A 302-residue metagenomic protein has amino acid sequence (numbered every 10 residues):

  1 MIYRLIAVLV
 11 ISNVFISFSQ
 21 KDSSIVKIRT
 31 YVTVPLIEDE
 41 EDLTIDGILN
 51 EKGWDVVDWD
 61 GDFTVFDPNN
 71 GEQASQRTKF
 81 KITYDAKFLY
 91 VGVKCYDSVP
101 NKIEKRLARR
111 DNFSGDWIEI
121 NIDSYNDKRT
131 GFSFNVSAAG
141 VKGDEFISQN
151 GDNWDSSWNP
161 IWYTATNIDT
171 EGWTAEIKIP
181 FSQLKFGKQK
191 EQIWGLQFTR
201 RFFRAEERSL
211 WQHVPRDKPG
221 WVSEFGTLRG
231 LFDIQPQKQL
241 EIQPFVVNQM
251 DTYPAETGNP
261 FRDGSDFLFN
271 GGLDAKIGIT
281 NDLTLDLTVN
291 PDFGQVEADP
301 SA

Functional and structural regions predicted by a protein language model:
M1-S24: Bacterial Sec-dependent N-terminal signal peptides
F18-A302: Structural preference for beta-rich elements and adjacent junctions enriched in aromatics
